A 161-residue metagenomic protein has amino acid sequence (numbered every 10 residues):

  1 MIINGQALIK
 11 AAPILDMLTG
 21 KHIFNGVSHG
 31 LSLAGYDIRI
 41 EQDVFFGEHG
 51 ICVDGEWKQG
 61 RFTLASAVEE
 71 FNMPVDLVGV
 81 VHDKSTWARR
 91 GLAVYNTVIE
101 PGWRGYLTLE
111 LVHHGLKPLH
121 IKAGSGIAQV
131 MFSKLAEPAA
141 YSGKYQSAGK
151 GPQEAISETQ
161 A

Functional and structural regions predicted by a protein language model:
M1-A161: DUTPase catalytic domain/fold
